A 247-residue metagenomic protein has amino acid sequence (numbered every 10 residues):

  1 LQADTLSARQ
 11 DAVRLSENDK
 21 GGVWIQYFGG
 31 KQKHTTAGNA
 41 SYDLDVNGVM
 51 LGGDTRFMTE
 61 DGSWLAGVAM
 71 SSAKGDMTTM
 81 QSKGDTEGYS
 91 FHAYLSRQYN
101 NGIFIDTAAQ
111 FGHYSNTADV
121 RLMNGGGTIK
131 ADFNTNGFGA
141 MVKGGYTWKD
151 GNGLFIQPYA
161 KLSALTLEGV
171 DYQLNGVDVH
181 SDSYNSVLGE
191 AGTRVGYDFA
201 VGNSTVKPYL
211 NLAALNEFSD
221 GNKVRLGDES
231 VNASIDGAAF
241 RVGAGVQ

Functional and structural regions predicted by a protein language model:
L1-G151: Outer membrane beta-barrel translocator domains of Type V secretion systems
V23-G29, V68-K74, T107-H113, P158-T166 (+3 more regions): Transmembrane beta-barrel strands of outer-membrane/channel proteins
A37, T78-M80, T117-R121, E168-G176 (+1 more regions): Outer-membrane beta-barrel and related beta-rich outer-membrane complex signature in Gram-negative bacteria
L51-T55, A93-R97, A140-Y146, A160-L162 (+3 more regions): Residues on the lipid-exposed face of transmembrane beta-strands in outer-membrane beta-barrel proteins
S115, Y146-W148, L162-E168, F199: Short, well-ordered alpha-helical segments in soluble proteins
T117-K130, S163, V206-L215: A short, terminal or domain-edge coil/loop segment
D150, T166, N175-Q247: Outer membrane beta-barrel transmembrane domains
